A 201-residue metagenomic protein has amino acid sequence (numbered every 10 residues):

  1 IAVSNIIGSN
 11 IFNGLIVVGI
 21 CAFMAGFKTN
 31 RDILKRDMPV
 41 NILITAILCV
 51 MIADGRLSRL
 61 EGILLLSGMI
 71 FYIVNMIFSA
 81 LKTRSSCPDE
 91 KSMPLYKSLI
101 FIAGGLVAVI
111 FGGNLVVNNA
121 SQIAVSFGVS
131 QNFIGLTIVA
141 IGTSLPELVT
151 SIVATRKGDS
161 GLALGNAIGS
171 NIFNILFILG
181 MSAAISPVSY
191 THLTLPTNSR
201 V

Functional and structural regions predicted by a protein language model:
I1-L195, S199-V201: Hydrophobic alpha-helical segments, chiefly the membrane-spanning helices and signal/signal-anchor peptides
